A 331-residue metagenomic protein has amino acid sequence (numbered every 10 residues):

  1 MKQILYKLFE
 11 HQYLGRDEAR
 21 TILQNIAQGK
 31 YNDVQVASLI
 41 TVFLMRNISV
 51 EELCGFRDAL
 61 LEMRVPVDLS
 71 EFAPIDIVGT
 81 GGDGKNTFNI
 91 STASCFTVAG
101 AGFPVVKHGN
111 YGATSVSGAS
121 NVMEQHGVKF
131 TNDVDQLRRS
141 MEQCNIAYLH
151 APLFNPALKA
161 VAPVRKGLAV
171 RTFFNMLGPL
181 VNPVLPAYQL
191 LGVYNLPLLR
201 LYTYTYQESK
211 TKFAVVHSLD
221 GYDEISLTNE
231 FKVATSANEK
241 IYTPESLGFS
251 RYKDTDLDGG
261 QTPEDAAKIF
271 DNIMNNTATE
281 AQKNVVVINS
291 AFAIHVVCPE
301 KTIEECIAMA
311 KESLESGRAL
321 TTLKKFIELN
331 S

Functional and structural regions predicted by a protein language model:
M1-T87, T97, A101, V105 (+5 more regions): Acidic, glycine/proline-rich low-complexity segments that act as flexible tails and inter-domain linkers
K7, A59, V65, T87 (+2 more regions): Glycine-rich anion-binding loops and their surrounding alpha/beta cores
S38, A93-T97, V285, N289-F292: Short amphipathic alpha-helical face segments that pack within enzyme cores and frequently flank/anchor catalytic
I40, F88-C144: A glycine-rich phosphate/pyrophosphate-binding beta-strand-loop-alpha-helix module
G79-G84, G109-S115, F154, L219-D220: Acidic, glycine-rich active-site loops and adjacent beta-strand->loop/helix elements that engage anionic groups
